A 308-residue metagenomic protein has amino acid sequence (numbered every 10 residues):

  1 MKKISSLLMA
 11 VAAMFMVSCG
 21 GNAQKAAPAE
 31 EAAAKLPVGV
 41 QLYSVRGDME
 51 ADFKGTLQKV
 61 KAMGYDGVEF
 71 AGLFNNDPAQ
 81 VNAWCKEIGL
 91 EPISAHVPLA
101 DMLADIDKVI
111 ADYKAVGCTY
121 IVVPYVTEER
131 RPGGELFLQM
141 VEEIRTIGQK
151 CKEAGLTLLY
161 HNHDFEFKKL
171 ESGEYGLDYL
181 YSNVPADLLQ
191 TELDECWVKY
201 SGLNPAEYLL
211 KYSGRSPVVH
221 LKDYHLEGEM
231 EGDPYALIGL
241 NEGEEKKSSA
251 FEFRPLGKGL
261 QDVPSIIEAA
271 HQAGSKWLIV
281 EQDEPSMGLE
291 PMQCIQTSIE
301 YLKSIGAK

Functional and structural regions predicted by a protein language model:
I4-L8, C19-Y120, Q190, Q296-K308: N-terminal pre-domain/capping segments
V45-A51, G67-A79, V97-I106, E128-P132 (+6 more regions): Acidic-and-aromatic substrate-binding clefts and catalytic sites of carbohydrate-active enzymes
G55-K59, A79-A83, E87, K108-A111 (+7 more regions): Alpha-helical scaffolding segments of alpha/beta enzyme cores, especially the outer helices of TIM-barrel or partial
E69, S94, V122, L159 (+3 more regions): Conserved beta-strand positions in the central sheet of alpha/beta enzyme cores
L99-T191, M292: Active-site acidic/histidine proton-transfer and metal-coordination neighborhood in alpha/beta enzyme cores
E153-R254: Acidic/histidine-rich catalytic cores of soluble enzymes
W277-S304: C-terminal/domain-terminus segments
